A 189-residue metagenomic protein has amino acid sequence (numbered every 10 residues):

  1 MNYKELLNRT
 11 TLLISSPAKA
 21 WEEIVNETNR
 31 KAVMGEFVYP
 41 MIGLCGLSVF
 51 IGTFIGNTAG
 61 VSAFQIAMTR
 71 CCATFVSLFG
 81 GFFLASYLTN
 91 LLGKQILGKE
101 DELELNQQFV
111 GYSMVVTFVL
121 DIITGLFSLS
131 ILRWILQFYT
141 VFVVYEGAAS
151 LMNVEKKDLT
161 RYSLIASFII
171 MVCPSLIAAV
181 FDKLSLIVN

Functional and structural regions predicted by a protein language model:
N2-D101: Selected alpha-helical membrane-embedding segments in polytopic membrane proteins
I51, I55, I123-F127, V180: Helix-loop junctions at the membrane-solvent interface of multi-pass transporters, primarily the C-terminal
F54-T58, T140-V141, K183-S185: Short, intrinsically disordered/low-complexity patches at protein termini and at juxtamembrane boundaries
F64-T69, L120-G125, A178: Short amphipathic alpha-helical segments, especially helix-boundary/capping motifs
N90, K94-S175: Hydrophobic alpha-helical transmembrane segments and adjacent short intramembrane/lumenal linkers of inner/organellar
C173-N189: Juxtamembrane boundary at the C-terminal end of a transmembrane helix
